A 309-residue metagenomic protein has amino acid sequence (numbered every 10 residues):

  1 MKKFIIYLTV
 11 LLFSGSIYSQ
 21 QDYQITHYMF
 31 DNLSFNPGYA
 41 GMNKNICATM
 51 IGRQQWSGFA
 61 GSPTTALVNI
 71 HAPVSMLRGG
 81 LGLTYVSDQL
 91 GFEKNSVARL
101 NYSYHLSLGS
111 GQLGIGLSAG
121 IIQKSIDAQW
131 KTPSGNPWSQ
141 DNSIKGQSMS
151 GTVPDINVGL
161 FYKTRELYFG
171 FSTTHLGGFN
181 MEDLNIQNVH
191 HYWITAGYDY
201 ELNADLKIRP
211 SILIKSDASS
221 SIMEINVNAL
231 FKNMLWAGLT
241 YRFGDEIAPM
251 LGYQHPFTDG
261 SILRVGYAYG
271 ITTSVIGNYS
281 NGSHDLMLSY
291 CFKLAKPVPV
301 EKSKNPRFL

Functional and structural regions predicted by a protein language model:
M1-F4, L108: Positively charged n-region of N-terminal signal peptides that target proteins for export
F4-G15: Sec-dependent N-terminal signal peptides
Q20-L309: Subset of outer-membrane beta-barrel
